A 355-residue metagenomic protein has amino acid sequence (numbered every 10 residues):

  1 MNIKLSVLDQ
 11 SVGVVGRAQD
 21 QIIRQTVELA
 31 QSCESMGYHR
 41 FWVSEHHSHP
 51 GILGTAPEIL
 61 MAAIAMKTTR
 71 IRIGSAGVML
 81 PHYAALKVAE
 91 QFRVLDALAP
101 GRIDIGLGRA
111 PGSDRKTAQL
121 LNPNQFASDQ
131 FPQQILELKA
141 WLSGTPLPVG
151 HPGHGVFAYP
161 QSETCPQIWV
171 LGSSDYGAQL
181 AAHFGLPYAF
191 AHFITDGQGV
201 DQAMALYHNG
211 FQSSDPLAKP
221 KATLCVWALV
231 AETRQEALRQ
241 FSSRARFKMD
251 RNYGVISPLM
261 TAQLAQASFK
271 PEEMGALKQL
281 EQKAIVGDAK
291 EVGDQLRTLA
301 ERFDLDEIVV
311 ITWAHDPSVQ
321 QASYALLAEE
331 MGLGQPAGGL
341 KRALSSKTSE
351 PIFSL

Functional and structural regions predicted by a protein language model:
M1-I71, I352-S354: N-terminal beta1-alpha1-beta2 module of alpha/beta enzyme domains
M1-L5, Y38-R40, T68-I73, L98-D104 (+5 more regions): Short, well-ordered coil/turn segments that N-cap beta-strands
N2-Q19, P81-P146, D196: Flexible, glycine-rich active-site loops centered on histidine and acidic residues that chelate a metal or position
L5, C33, G37, E45 (+6 more regions): Conserved, mostly hydrophobic/aromatic
D9-R24, V78-L86, S162-G172, L280-D288: Active-site mouth loops of central-metabolism enzymes
M61-T69, D96-R102, L180-H183, H208 (+2 more regions): Acidic (Asp/Glu)-rich catalytic clusters
Q125-F157, Q198-F303, Q335-L355: An alpha-helical appendage that flanks or caps ligand/catalytic pockets
Y176-G197: A conserved active-site cap/scaffold subdomain adjacent to cofactor or substrate pockets
